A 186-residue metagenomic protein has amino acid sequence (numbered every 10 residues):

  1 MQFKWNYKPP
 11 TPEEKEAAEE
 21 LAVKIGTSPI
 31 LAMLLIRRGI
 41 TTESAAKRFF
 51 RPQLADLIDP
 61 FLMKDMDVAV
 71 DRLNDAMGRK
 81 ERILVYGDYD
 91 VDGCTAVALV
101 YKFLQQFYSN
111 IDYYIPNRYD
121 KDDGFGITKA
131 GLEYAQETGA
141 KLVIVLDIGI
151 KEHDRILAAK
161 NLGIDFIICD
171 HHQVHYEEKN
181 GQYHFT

Functional and structural regions predicted by a protein language model:
M1-T186: Replace "Mg2+/Mn2+-dependent" with "divalent metal-dependent
